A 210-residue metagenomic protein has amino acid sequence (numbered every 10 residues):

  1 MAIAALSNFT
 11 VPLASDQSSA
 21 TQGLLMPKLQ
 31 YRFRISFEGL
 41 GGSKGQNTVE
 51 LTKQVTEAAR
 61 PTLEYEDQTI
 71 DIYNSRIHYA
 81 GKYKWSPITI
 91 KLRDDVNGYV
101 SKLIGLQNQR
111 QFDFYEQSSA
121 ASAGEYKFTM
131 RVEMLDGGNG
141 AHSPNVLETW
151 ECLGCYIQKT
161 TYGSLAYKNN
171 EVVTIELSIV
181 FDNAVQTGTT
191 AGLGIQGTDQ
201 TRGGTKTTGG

Functional and structural regions predicted by a protein language model:
M1-G210: Glycine-rich, low-complexity intrinsically disordered segments
